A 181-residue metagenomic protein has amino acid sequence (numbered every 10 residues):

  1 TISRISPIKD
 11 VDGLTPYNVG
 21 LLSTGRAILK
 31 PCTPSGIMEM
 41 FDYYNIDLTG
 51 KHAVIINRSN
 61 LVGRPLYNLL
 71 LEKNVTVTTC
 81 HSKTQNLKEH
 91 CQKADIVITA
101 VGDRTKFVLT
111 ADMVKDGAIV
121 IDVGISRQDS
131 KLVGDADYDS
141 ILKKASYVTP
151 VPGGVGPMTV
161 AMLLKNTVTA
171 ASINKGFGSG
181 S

Functional and structural regions predicted by a protein language model:
T1-L22, I121-F177: Rossmann-fold NAD(P)-binding glycine/threonine-rich loop
A27-I119, Q128-L142: Glycine-rich phosphate/diphosphate-binding loop of Rossmann-like nucleotide-binding domains
